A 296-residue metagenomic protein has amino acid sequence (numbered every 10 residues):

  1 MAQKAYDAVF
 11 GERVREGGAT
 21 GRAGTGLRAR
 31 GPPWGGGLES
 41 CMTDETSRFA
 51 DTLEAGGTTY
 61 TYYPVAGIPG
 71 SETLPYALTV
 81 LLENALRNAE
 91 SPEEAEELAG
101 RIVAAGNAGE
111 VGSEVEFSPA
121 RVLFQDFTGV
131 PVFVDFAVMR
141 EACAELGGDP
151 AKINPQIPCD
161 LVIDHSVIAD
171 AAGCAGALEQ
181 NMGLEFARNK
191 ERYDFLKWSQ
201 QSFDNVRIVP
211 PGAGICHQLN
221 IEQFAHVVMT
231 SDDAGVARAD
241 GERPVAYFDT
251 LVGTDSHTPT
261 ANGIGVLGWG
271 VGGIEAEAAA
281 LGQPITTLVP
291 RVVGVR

Functional and structural regions predicted by a protein language model:
K4, P33-W34, G70: Generic low-complexity segments that are intrinsically disordered, proline-rich and/or Lys/Arg-biased
K4-A5, G17: N-terminal cationic leader/targeting segments used for protein routing and processing
V14-G37: Compositionally biased, low-complexity flexible segments
L38-R296: Fe-S-dependent hydro-lyases/dehydratases of central metabolism
